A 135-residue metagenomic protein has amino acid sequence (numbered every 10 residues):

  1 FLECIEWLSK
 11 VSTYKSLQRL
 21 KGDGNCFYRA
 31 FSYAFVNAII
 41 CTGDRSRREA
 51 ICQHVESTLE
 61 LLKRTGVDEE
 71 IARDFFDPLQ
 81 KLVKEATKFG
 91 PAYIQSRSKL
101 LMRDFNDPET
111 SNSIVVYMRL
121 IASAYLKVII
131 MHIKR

Functional and structural regions predicted by a protein language model:
F1-Y14, A38-R135: Papain-like cysteine protease catalytic cores
S12-K15, K21-D23: Eukaryote-biased feature marking scaffold/signaling PDZ-domain proteins and nuclear chromatin regulators
K21-A34: Active-site nucleophilic cysteine motif
